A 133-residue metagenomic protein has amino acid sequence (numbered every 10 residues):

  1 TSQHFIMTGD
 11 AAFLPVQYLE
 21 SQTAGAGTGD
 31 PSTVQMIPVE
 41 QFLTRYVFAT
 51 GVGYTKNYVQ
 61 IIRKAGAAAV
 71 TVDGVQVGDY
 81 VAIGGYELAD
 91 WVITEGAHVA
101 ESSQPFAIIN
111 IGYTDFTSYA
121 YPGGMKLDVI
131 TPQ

Functional and structural regions predicted by a protein language model:
T1-Q133: Conserved functional hotspot residues at active sites or interaction interfaces
